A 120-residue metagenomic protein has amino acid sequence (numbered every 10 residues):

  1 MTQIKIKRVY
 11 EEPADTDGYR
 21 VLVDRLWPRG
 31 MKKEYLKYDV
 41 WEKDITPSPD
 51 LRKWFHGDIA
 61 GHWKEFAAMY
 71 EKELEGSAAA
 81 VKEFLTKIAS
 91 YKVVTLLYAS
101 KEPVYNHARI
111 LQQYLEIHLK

Functional and structural regions predicted by a protein language model:
M1-K120: Residues lining hydrophobic/aromatic ligand-binding pockets adjacent to catalytic sites
